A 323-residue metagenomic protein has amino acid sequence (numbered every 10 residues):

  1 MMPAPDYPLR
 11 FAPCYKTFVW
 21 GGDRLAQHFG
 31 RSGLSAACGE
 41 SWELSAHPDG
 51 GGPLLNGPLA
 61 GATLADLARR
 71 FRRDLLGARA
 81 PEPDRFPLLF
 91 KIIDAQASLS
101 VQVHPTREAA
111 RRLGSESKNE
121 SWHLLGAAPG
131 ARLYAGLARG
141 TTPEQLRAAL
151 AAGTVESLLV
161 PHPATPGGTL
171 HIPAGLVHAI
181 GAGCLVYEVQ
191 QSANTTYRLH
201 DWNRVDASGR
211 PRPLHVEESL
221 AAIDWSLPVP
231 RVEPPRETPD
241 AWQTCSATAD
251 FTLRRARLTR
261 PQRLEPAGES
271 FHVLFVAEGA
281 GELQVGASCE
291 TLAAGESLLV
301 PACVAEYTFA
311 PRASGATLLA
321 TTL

Functional and structural regions predicted by a protein language model:
M1-T141, D201-V229, L253: Transition-metal
N56, R111-S115, T244-C245, R263-G268 (+1 more regions): Short histidine-centered beta-strand/loop micro-motifs that create catalytic or ligand/metal-coordination sites
R85, I93-S98, S117, A127-G130 (+4 more regions): Ligand-binding loop in jelly-roll beta-barrel domains
V103-P105, L125-A128, L137-R139, L150 (+6 more regions): Short, structured patches in soluble enzyme cores that scaffold and shape functional sites
Y134-L158, V186-R231, A313-L323: Double-stranded beta-helix
L158-H171, G286-V304: Short acidic-glycine-tyrosine-enriched beta hairpin
V232-E296, V304: Acidic/His-leaning functional-site neighborhoods
